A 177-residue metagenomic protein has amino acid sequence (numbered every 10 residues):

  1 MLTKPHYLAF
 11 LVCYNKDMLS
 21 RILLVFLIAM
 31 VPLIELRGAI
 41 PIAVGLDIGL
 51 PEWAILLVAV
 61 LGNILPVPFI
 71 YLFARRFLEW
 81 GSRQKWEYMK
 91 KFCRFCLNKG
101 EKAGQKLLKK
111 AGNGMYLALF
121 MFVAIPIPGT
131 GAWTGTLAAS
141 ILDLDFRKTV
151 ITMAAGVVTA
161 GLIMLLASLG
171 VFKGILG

Functional and structural regions predicted by a protein language model:
Y7-L27, L46-V123, R147-K148, A154 (+1 more regions): Membrane-interfacial helix-loop-helix
M30-A43, P126-L137: Transmembrane helix boundary and interhelical junction motifs in multipass membrane proteins
L33, L61-I64, G129, D143: Alpha-helical architecture
A138-T159: Interfacial loop-to-transmembrane junctions
